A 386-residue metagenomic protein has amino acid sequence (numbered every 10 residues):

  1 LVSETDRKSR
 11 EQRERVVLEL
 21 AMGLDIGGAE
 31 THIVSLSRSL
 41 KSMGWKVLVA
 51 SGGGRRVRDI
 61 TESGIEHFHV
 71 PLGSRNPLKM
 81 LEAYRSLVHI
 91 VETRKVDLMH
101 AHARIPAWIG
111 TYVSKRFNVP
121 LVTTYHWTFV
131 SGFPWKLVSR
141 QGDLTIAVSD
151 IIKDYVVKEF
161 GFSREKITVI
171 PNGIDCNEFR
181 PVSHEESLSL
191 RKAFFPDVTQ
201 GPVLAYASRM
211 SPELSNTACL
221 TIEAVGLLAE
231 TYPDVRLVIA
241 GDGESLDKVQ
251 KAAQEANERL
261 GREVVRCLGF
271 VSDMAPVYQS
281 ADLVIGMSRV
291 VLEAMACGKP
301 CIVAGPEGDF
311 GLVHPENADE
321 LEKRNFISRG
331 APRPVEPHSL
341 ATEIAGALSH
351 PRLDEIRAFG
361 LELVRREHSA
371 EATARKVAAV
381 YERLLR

Functional and structural regions predicted by a protein language model:
S3-D6, R180-D197: A short helix/loop element that forms part of the nucleotide-sugar donor recognition site in Leloir-type
R7, R13-R15, E19-G27, H32-K79 (+1 more regions): N-terminal strand-loop element at the rim of the active site of nucleotide-sugar-dependent glycosyltransferases
L18, D197-N216, I222-G226, V238: Conserved donor-binding/catalytic core segment of Leloir-type glycosyltransferases
G28, E178, P332-E343, L348-E382: A charged, aromatic-enriched C-terminal amphipathic alpha-helix characteristic of glycosyltransferases across folds
A101-A107, Y125: Short His-centered aromatic/hydrophobic patch
K115-D150, D154, F160-G161, Y278: A conserved, positively charged/aromatic
V249-V271: Nucleotide-activated donor-binding/catalytic signature segment of Leloir-type glycosyltransferases, i.e., the conserved
P306-G346: Change "using UDP/GDP/dTDP sugars" to "using nucleotide sugars
